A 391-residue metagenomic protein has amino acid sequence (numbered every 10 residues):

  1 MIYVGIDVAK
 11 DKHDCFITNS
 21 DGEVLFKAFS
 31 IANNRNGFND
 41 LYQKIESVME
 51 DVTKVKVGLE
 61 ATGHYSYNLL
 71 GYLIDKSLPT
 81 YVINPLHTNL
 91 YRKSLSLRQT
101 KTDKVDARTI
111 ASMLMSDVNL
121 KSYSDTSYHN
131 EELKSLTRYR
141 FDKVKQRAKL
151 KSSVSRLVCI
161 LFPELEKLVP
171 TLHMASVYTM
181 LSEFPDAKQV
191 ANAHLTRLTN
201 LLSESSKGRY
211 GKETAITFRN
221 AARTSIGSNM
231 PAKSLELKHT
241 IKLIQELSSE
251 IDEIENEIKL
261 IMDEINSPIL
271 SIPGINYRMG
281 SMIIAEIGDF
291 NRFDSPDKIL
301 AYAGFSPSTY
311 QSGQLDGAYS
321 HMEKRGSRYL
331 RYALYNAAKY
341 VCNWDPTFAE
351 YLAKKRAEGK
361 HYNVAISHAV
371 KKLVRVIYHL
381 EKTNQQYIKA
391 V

Functional and structural regions predicted by a protein language model:
M1-V391: A detector of single, family-specific signature residues that are central to catalytic or substrate-handling motifs
